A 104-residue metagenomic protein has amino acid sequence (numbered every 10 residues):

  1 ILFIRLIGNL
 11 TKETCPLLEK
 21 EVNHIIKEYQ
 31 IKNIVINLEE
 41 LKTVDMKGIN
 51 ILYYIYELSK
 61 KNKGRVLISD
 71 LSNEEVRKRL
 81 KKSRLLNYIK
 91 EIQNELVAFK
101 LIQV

Functional and structural regions predicted by a protein language model:
I1-K42, L58-V104: STAS-like cytosolic regulatory interaction modules
